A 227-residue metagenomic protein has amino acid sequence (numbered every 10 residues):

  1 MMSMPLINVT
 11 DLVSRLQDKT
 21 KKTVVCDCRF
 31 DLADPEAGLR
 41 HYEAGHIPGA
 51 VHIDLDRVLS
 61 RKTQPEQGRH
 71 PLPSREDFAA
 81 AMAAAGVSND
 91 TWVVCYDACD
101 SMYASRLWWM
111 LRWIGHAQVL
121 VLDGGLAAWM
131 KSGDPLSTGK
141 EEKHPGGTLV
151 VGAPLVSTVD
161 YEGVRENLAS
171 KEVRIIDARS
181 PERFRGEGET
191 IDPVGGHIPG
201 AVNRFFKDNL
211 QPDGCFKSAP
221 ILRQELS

Functional and structural regions predicted by a protein language model:
M1-S227: Cytosolic catalytic domains that perform sulfur/thiol-centered chemistry
